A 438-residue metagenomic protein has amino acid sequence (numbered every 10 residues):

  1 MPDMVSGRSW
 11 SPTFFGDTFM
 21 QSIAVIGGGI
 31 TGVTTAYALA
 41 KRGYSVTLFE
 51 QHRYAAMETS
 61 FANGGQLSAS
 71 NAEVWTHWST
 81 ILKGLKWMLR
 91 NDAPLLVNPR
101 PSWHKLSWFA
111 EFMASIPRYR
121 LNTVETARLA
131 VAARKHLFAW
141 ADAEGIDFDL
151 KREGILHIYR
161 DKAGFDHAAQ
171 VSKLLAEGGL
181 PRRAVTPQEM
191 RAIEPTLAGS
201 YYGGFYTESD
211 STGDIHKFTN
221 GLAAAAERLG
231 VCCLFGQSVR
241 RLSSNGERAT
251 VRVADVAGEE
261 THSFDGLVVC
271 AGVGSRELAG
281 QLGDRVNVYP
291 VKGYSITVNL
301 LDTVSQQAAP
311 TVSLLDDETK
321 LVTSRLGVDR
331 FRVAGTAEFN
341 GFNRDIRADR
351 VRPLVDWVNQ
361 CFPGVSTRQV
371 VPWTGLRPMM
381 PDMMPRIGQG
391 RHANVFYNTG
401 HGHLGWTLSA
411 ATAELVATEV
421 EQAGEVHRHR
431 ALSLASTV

Functional and structural regions predicted by a protein language model:
G16, H52-A55, A184, Y206 (+1 more regions): C-terminal lid/capping helical subdomain adjacent to the catalytic/cofactor pocket in oxidative enzymes
Q21-L48: N-terminal Rossmann-like FAD-binding beta1-loop-alpha1 element of flavoenzymes
K41-F61: Glycine-rich FAD pyrophosphate-binding loop
A62-T186: Dinucleotide-binding Rossmann-like beta1-alpha1 core, especially the glycine-rich loop that anchors the ADP
N63-Q66, N71, W75-A114, R241-A249 (+1 more regions): Active-site substrate-recognition segment that forms the wall of the catalytic cavity or substrate channel
L121-R134, H157-H167, A192, F205-A224 (+1 more regions): Short beta-strand to alpha-helix junction loop
D166-G178, L197-G258, H262: Helical element adjacent to the flavin cofactor pocket in flavoenzyme catalytic cores
